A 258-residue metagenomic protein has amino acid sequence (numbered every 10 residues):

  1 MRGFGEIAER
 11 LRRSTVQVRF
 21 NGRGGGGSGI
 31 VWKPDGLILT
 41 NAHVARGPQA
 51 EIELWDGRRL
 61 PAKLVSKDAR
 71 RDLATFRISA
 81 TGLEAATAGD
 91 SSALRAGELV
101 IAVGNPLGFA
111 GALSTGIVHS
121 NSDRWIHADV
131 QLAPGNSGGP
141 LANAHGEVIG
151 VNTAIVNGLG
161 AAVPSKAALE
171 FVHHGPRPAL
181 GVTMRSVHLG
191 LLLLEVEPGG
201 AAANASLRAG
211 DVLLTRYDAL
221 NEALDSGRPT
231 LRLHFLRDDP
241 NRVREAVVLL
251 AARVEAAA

Functional and structural regions predicted by a protein language model:
M1-E6, T15-D35, R58-K63, A85-T87 (+3 more regions): A conserved glycine-rich beta-strand in the N-terminal activation segment of trypsin-fold
E9-R12, N21-G26, K33-L73, I78-T81 (+3 more regions): Catalytic-histidine neighborhood of serine endopeptidases, predominantly the chymotrypsin-like S1/PA family
V16-V18, Q49-D56, V100-G104, T230-R237: Short conserved beta-strand and strand-loop elements enriched in small hydrophobics with frequent Asp/Gly
R23-G29, A85-S91, G104, W125-N143 (+2 more regions): Gly/Ser-rich catalytic serine loop of serine hydrolases
L37-L39, I149, A202-N221: Conserved PDZ fold ligand-binding element
A86-R124, N152-S165, F171-G175: Flexible, gly/ser-rich surface segments that form the specificity/activation loops bordering the active-site cleft
V163-P198, S226, V247-A258: PDZ/PDZ-like peptide-tail recognition elements
R177, A205, A219-A258: PDZ-domain C-terminal substructure recognizer with occasional recognition of PDZ-binding tails
